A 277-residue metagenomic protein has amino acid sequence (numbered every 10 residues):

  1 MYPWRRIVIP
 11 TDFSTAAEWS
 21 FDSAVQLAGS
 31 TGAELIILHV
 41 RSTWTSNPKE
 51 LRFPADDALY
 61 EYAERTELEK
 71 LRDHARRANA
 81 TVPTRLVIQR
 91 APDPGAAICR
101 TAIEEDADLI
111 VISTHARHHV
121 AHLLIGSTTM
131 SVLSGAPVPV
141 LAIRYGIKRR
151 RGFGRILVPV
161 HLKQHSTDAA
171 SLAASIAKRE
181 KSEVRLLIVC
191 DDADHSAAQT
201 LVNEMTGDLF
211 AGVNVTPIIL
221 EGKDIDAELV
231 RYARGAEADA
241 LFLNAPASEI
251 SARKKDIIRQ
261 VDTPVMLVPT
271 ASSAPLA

Functional and structural regions predicted by a protein language model:
M1-A55, N79, G154-I219, A238-A240 (+2 more regions): Small/aliphatic-rich secondary-structure junction motif
A55-E69: A short acidic, glycine-rich active-site loop that binds or catalyzes chemistry on phosphate/adenosine moieties
K70-L86, D208-G212: A structural motif corresponding to the C-terminal end of an alpha-helix and its immediate exit/capping segment
L86-A97, L220-A227: Charged docking surfaces used in two-component/phosphorelay signaling
L109-S131, F153, E221, R234 (+2 more regions): Glycine-rich, Arg-bearing micro-motifs that act as flexible, cationic patches
S127-K148: Short, structured interface segments
N203-T206, K223-R234: A short, acidic, amphipathic alpha-helical segment used as a generic capping/interface helix at domain edges
